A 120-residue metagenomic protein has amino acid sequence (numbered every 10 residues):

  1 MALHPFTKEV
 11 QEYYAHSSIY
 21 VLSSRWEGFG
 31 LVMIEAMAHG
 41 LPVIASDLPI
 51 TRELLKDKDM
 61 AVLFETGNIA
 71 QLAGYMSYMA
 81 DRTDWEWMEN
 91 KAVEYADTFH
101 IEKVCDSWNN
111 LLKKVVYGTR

Functional and structural regions predicted by a protein language model:
M1-P5: Nucleotide-activated donor-binding/catalytic signature segment of Leloir-type glycosyltransferases, i.e., the conserved
F6, R25: Aromatic "clamp/platform" in nucleotide-sugar-dependent glycosyltransferases that forms part of the donor/acceptor
G30-M33, T51: Short glycine/serine-rich donor-binding loops of glycosyltransferases
P42-A45: Short hydrophobic beta-strand element within catalytic cores of glycosyltransferases and related nucleotide-activated
D57-K58, V62-I69, Y78-T83: Conserved acidic donor-binding segment of nucleotide-sugar-dependent glycosyltransferases
D84-T98, N110: A short, well-ordered alpha-helix in the C-terminal region of glycosyltransferases
I101-R120: C-terminal alpha-helical cap of glycosyltransferases
